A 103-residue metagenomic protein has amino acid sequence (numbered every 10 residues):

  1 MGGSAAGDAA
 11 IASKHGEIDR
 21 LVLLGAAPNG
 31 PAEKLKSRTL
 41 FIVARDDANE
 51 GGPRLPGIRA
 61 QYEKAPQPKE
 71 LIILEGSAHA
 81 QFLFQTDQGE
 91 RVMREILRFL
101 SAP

Functional and structural regions predicted by a protein language model:
M1-S37: Primarily recognizes the serine-hydrolase "nucleophile elbow" in alpha/beta-hydrolase and SGNH/GDSL folds
A9, I58-P66, A80: Long alpha-helical scaffolds
V22-G25, I42, L74: Alpha/beta-hydrolase-fold catalytic nucleophile elbow
L40-N49: Conserved strand-to-loop "acid loop" that flanks and positions the catalytic carboxylate
A48-G57: Conserved alpha/beta-hydrolase "acid-adjacent" motif
P68-E70: Conserved beta-strand segments of alpha/beta enzyme cores
S77-D87: Catalytic histidine-centered segment of alpha/beta-hydrolase-like enzymes
Q85-P103: Catalytic active-site module of serine/aspartate enzymes centered on a nucleophile-bearing elbow/loop
